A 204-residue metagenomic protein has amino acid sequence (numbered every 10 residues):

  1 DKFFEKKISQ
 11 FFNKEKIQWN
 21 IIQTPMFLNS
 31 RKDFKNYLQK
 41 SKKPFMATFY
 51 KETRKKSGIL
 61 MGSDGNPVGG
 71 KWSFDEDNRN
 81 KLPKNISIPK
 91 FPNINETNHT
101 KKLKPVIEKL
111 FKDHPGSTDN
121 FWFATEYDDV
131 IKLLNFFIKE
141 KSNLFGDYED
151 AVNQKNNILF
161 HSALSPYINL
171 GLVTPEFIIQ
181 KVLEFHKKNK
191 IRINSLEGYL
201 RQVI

Functional and structural regions predicted by a protein language model:
D1-P105, A124: Trp/Phe/Arg-rich N-terminal binding region typifying the photolyase-homology
S73-I204: Catalytic cores of enzymes that engage adenine nucleotides and/or redox cofactors via long glycine-rich, Lys/Arg/His
